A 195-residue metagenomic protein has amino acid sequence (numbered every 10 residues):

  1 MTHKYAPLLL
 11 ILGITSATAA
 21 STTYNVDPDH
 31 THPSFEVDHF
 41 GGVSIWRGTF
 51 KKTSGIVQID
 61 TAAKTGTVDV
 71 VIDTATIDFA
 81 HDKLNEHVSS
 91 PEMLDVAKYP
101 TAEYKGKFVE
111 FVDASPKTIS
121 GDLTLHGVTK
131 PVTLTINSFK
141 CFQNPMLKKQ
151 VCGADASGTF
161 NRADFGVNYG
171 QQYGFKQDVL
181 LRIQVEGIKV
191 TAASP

Functional and structural regions predicted by a protein language model:
M1-P7: Bacterial N-terminal signal peptides that target proteins for export
P7-L9, K64: A generic signature of intrinsically disordered, low-complexity regions enriched in glycine/proline and charged/polar
L9-A19: Hydrophobic h-region of N-terminal signal peptides that target proteins for export in Gram-negative bacteria
A19-P195: Low-complexity, acidic/polar, glycine-enriched regions of mature
